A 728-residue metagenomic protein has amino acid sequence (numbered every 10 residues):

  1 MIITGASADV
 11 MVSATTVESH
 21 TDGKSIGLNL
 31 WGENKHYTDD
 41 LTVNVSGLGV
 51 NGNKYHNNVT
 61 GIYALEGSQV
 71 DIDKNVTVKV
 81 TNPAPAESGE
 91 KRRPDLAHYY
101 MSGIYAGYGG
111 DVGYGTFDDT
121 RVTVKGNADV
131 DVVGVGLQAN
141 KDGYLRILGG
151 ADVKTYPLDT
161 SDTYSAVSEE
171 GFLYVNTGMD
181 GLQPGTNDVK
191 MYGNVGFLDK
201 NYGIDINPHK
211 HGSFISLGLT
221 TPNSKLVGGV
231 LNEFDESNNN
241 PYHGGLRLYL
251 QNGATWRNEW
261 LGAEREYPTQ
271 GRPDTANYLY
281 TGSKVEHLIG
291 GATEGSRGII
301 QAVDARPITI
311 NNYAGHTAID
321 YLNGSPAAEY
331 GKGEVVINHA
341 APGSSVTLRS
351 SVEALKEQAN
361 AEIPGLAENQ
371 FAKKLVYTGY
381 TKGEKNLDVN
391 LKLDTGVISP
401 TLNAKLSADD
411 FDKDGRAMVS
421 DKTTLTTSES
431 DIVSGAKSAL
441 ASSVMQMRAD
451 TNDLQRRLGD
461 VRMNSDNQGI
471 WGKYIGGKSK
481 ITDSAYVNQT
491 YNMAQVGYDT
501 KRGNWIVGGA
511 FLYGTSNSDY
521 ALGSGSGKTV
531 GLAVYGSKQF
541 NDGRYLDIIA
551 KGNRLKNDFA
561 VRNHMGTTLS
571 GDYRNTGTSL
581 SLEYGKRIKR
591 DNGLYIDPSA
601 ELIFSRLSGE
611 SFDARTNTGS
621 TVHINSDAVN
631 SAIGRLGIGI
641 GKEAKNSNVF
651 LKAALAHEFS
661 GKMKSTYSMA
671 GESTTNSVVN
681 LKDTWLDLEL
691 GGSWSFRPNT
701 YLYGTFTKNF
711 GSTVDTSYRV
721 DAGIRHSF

Functional and structural regions predicted by a protein language model:
M1-T4, A8-G32, T42-E66, T81-T116 (+5 more regions): Extracellular beta-strand/beta-solenoid scaffold signature
S25, V59, M101, G212-F214 (+11 more regions): Transmembrane beta-barrel architecture of outer membranes
E169, G178-D180, T186-D188, Y192-K374 (+1 more regions): Extracellular beta-strand/loop-rich repeat segments of large surface/secreted proteins
N187, S224, D466-I470, N492 (+8 more regions): Outer-envelope beta-barrel architecture signal
G315, D320-G333, T347-D499, N575: Outer-membrane translocation/initiation segment of Type V secreted surface proteins
S428-N592, I596, F706-T707, S712: Outer membrane beta-barrel translocator domains of Type V secretion systems
S484-T490, A521-G523, K556-R574, S608-N630 (+1 more regions): Solvent-exposed, glycine/polar-rich loop segments of beta-barrel outer-membrane systems
A533, S537-K538, R590, H623-F728: Outer membrane beta-barrel transmembrane domains
